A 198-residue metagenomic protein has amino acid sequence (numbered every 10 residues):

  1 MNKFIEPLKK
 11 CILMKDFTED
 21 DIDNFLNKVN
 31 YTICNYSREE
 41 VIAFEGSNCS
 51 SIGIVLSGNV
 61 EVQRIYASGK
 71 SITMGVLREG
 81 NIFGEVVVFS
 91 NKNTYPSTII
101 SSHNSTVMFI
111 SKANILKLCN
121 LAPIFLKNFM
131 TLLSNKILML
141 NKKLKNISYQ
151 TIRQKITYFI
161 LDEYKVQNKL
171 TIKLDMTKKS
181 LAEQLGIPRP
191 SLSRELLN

Functional and structural regions predicted by a protein language model:
M1-R38, V87-N91: Cyclic nucleotide-binding regulatory module and flanking cytosolic helices
V29, T73-T131: Cyclic-nucleotide recognition modules
S37-R38, L56-S57, R78, H103: A cytosolic small-molecule/anion-sensing beta-strand core signal
V41-S47: Short phosphate-coordinating micro-motif centered on Lys-Gly-acidic
S50-Q63, S68, E79-G80: Glycine- and acidic-residue-biased ligand/ion/polar-headgroup-sensing regions
L140-I152, N168-I172: Short, Lys/Arg-enriched, Trp-marked, Pro/Gly-tolerant hinge/linker segments that flank
S148, I152-K155, F159, T177: N-terminal positioning helix adjacent to the helix-turn-helix/winged-helix DNA-binding module
L161-N198: Phosphate-/nucleic-acid-contacting segments
